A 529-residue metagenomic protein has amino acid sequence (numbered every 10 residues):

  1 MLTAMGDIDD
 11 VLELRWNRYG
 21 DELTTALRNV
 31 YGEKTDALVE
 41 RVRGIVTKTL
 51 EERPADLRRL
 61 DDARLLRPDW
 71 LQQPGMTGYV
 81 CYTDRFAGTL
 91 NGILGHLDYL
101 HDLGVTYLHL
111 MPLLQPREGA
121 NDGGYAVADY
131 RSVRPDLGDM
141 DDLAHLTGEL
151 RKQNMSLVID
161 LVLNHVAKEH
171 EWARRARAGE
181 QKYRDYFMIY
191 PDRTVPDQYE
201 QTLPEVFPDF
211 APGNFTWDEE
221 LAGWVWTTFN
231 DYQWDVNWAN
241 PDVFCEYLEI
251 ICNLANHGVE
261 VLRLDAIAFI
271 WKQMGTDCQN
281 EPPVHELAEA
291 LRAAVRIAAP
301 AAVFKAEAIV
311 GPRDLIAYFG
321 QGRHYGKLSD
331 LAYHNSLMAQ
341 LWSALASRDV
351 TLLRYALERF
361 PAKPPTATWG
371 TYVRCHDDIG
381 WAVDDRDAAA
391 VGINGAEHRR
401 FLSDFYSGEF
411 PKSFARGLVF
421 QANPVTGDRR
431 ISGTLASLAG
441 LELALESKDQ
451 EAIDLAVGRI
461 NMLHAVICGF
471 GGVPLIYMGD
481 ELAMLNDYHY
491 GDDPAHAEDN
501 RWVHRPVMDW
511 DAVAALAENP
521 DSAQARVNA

Functional and structural regions predicted by a protein language model:
M1-A529: Active-site and adjacent substrate-binding regions of carbohydrate-active enzymes
